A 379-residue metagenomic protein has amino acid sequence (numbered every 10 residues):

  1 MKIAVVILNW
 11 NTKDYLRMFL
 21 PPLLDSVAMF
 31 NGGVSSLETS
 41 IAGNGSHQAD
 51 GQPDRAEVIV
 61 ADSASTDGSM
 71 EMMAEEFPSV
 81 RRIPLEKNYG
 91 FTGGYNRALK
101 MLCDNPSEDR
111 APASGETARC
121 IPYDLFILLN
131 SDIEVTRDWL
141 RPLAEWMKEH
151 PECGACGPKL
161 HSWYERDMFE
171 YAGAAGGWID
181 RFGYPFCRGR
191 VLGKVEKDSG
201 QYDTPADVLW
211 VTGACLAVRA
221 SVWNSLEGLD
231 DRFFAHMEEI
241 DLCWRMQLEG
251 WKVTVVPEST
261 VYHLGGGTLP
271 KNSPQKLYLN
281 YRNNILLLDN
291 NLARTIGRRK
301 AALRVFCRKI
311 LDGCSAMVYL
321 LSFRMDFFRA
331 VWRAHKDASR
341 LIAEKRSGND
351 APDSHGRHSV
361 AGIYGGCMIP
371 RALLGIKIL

Functional and structural regions predicted by a protein language model:
I3-V6, K252-R346, P352-I369: Active-site-adjacent helix/loop segment of glycosyltransferases that harbors family-specific signature motifs
I7, T12-V27, N31-S36, S40: Short, well-formed alpha-helical segments that are part of the catalytic scaffolds of diverse glycosyltransferases
P22, D62-E71: A conserved acidic beta->alpha catalytic loop
N31-G33, T39-G43, G51, R55-A64 (+1 more regions): Short beta-strand/loop segment that forms part of the nucleotide-sugar
L85-T117, S131, P142: Glycine-rich, basic loop-to-helix element that forms the pyrophosphate-binding segment of sugar-nucleotide handling
C120-E134: Short beta-strand-to-loop acidic/aromatic patch adjacent to the donor-nucleotide binding site
I133-G173, G177-I179, Y184: Conserved donor NDP-sugar-binding/catalytic core segment of glycosyltransferases
D203-T260: A short, conserved alpha-helix in the catalytic core of glycosyltransferases
